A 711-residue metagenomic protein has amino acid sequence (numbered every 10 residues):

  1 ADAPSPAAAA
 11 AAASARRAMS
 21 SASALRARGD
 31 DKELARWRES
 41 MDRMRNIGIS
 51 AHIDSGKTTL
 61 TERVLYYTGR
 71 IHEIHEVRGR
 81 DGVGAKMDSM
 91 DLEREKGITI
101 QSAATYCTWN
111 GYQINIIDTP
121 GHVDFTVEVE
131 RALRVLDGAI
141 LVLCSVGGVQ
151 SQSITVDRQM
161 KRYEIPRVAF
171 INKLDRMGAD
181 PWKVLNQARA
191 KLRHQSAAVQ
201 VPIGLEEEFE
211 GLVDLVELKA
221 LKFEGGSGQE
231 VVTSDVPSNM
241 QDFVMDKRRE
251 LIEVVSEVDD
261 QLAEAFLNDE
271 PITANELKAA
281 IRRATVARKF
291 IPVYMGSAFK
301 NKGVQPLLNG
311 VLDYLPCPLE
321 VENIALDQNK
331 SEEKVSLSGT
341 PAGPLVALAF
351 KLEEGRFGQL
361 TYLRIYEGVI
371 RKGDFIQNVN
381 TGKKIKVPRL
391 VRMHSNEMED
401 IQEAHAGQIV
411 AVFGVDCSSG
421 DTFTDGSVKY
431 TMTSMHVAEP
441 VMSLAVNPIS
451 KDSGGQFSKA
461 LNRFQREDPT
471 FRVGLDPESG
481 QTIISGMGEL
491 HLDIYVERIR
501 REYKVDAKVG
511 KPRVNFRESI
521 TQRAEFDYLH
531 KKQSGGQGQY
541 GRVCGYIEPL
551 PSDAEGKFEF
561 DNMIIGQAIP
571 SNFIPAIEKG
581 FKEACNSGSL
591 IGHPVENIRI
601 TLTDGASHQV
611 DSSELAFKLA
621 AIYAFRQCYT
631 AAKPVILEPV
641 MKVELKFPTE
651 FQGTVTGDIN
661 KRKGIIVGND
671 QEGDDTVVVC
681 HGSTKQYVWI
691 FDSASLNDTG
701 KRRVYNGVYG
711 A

Functional and structural regions predicted by a protein language model:
A1-A711: Structural and coupling elements of P-loop NTPases
